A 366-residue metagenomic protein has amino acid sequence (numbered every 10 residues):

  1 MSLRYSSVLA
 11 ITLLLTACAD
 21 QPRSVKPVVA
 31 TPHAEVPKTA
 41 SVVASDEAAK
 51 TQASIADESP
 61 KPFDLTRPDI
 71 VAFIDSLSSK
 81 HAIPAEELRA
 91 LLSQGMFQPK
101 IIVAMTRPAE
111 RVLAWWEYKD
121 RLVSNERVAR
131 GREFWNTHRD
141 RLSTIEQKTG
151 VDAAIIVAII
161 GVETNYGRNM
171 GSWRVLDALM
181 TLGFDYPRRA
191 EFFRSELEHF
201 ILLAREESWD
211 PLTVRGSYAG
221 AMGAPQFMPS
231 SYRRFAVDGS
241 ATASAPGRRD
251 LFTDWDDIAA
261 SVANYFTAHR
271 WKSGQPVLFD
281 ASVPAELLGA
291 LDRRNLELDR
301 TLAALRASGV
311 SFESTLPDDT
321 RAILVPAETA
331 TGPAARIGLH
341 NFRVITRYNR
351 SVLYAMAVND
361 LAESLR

Functional and structural regions predicted by a protein language model:
M1-V8: Bacterial N-terminal signal peptides that target proteins for export
L14-A17: C-terminal motif of bacterial Sec signal peptides marking the signal peptidase cleavage site
A19-P22: Bacterial signal peptide processing site
E47-I74, A85-N136: N-terminal export signals and maturation junctions of secreted/periplasmic proteins
G95-M96, E163-G167, A221, K272 (+5 more regions): Solvent-exposed loop/turn segments at secondary-structure junctions within structured extracellular/periplasmic domains
L113-S261: Acidic/His-rich structured neighborhood in mature extracellular/periplasmic domains
P211, R215-L324, A330: Flexible, glycine-rich surface segments
T315-R366: C-terminal functional modules
